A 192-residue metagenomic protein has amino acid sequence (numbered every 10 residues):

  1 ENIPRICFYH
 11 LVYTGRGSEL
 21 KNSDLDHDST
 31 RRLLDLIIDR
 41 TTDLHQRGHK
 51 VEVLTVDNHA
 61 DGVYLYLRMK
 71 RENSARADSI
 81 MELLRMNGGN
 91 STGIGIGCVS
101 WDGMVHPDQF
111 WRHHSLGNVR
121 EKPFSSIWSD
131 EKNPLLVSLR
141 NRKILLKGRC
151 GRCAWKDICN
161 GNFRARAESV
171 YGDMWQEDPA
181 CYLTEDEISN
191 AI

Functional and structural regions predicted by a protein language model:
E1-D102, R112-V119: Radical SAM enzyme [4Fe-4S]-AdoMet core and its adjacent flexible, acidic and glycine-rich loops/tails across
F110-I192: Flexible mid-to-C-terminal extensions adjoining Fe-S/redox cofactors in radical SAM and related proteins
